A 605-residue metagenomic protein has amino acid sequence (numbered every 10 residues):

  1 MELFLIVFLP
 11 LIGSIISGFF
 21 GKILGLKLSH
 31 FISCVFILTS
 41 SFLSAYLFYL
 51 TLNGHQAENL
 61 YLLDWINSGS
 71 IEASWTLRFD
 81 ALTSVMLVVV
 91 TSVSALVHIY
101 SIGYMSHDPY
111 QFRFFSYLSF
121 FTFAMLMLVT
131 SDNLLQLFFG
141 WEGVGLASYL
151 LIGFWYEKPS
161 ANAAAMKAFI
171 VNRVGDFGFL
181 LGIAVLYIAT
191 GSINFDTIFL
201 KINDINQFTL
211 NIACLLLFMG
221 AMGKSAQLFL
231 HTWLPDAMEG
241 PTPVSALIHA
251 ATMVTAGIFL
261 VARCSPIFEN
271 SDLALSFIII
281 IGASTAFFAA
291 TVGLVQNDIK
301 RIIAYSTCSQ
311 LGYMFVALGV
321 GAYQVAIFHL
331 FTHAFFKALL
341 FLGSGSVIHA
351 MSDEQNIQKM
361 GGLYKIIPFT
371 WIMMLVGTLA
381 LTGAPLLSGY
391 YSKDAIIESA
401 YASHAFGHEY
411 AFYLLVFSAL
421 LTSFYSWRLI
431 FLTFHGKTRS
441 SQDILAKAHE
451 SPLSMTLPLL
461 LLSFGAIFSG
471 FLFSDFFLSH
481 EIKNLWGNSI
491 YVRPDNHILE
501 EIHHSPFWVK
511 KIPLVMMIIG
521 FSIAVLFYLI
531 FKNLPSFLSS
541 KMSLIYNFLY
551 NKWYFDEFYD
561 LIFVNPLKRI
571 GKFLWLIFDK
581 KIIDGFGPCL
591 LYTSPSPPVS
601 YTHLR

Functional and structural regions predicted by a protein language model:
M1-F4, I15-S116, A189-Q207, T232 (+4 more regions): Transmembrane helix-loop-helix hairpins at membrane boundaries of multipass inner-membrane proteins
M1-F8, L24-F31, E72-V89, M127-G140 (+6 more regions): Membrane-entry segments of alpha-helical transmembrane domains in multi-pass membrane proteins
L26-L38, M166-R173, I366-M373, E450-S463: Alpha-helical transmembrane segments and their helix-start/interface "positive-inside/aromatic belt" motifs in integral
S40-A45, I183, V515-L526: Hydrophobic core of alpha-helical transmembrane segments in multi-pass integral membrane proteins
A57-I71, D196-K201, S392-A402, F476-H503: Membrane-interfacial helical/loop segments at transmembrane boundaries in membrane proteins
S70, F477-V515, L526-S594, P598-S600 (+1 more regions): Aromatic-capped, Gly/Pro-kinked transmembrane alpha-helices
V93-G140, L146-K447, G465, F471: Hydrophobic transmembrane alpha-helices and their helix-loop junctions in integral membrane proteins
K337, S423-W427, I518-L534: Hydrophobic alpha-helical membrane-embedded segments
